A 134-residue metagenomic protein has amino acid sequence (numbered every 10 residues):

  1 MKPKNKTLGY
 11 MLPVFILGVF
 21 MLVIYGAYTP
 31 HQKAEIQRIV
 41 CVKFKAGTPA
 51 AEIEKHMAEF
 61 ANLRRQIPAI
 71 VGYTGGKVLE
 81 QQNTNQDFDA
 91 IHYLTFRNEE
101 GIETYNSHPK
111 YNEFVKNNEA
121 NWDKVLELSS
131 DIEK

Functional and structural regions predicted by a protein language model:
M1-N5: N-terminal secretory signal peptides that target proteins for export/translocation
G9-D89, R97-T104, S130-K134: Short S/T/G/P-rich N-terminal loop/turn motif that feeds into the first structured element of a domain
R38, H108-Y111: Histidine-centered active-site/metal-ligand motif
F60, K77, P109, N118-N121: Alpha-helix boundary/capping residues
I67, E103-S107, V115-W122: Short, exposed beta-strand-loop hairpins at the edges of beta-sheets in extracellular/periplasmic proteins
T95-F96, N121: Conserved catalytic core of Hanks-type protein kinase domains
A120-L128, I132-K134: C-terminal partner/receptor-binding element of secreted or periplasmic proteins
